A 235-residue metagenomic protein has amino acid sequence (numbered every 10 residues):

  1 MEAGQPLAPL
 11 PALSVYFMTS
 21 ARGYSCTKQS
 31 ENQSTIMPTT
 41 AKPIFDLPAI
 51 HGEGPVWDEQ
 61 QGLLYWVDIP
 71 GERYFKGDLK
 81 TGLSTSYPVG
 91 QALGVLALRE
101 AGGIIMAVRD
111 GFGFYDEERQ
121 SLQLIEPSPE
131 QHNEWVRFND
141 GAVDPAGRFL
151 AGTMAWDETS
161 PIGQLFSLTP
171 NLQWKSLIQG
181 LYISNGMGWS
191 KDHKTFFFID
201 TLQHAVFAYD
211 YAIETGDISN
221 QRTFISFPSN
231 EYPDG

Functional and structural regions predicted by a protein language model:
A41-F45, G82-P88, Q123-E130, Q173-I178 (+1 more regions): A short beta-strand motif characteristic of beta-propeller blades
L47-Q61, G90-I105, Q131-R148, L177-T195 (+1 more regions): Beta-rich, blade/repeat-based domains predominating in secreted/periplasmic proteins but also intracellular
E59, L64-I69, I104-D110, A151-T159 (+1 more regions): Conserved beta-strand positions in repeat-built beta-propeller and related beta-rich domains
W66-T85: Beta-propeller domains
R73-F75, G111, Q164-F166, A205-F207: A short loop-to-beta-strand structural motif that recurs across blades of beta-propeller domains
L79, A101-G102, E117-E118, F166-L172: Flexible "stalk/tail and boundary" regions
L122-L177: Hydrophobic alpha-helical segments and helix pairs
Y209-G216: Short loop/turn segments immediately following beta-strands, especially the blade-tip and inter-blade linker loops
